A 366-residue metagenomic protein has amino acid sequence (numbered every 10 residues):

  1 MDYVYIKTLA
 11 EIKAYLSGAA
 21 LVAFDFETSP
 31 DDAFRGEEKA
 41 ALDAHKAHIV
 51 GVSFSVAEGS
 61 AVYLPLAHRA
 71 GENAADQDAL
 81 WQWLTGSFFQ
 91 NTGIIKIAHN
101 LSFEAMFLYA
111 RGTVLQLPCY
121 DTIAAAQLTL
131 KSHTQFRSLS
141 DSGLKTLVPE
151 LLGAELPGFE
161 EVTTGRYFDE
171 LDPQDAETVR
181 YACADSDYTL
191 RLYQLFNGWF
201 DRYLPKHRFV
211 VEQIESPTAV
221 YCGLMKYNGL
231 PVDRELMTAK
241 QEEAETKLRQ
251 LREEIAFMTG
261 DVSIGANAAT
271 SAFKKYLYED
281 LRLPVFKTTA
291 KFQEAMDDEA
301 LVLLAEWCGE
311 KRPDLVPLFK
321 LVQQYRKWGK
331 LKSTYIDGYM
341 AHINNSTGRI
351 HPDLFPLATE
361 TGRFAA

Functional and structural regions predicted by a protein language model:
M1-A67, Q135-L139, L147, T163-A366: Conserved "right-hand" nucleotidyltransferase catalytic core of DNA-directed polymerases
A23, I94-L101: Acidic beta-strand-to-loop metal/phosphate-binding motif
T28-P30, S102, A124: Short, glycine/acidic-enriched loop or turn micro-motifs at the edges of active sites
A57-K96: Nucleic-acid-processing active sites and adjacent nucleic-acid-binding tracks, predominantly divalent metal-dependent
Y63, A74, E104-L108, S138 (+2 more regions): Switch/connector loops and helix/strand junctions flanking conserved nucleotide-binding motifs in nucleotide-processing
F103-A110, W199, Y276: Phosphate- and divalent-cation-binding pockets in alpha/beta enzyme and binding domains that engage nucleotide-derived
V114-K131, G143-T146: Conserved beta-strand -> loop -> alpha-helix junction used to position metal-binding or nucleic-acid-contacting
L152-E160: Proline-centered turn/helix-capping motifs that create local helix->coil transitions or kinks
